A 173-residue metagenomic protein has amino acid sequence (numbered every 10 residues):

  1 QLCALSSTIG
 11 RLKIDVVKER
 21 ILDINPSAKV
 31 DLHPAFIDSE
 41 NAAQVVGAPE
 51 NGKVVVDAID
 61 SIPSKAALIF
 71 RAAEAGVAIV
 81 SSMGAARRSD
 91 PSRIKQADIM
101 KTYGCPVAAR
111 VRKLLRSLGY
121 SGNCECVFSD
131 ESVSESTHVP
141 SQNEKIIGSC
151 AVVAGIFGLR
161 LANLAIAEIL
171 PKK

Functional and structural regions predicted by a protein language model:
Q1-K173: Adenine nucleotide-associated cytosolic modules
